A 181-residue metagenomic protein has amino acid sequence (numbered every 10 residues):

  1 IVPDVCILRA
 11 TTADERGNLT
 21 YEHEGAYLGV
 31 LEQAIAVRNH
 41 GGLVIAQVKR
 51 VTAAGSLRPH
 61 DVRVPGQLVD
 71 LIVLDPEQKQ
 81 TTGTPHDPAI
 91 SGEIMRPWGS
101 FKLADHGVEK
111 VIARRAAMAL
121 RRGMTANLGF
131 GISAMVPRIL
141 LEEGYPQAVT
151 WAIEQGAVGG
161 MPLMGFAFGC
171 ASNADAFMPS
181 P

Functional and structural regions predicted by a protein language model:
I1-G160, A167, N173-P181: Metallocofactor- and cofactor-centric catalytic cores in central/energy metabolism, strongly enriched
